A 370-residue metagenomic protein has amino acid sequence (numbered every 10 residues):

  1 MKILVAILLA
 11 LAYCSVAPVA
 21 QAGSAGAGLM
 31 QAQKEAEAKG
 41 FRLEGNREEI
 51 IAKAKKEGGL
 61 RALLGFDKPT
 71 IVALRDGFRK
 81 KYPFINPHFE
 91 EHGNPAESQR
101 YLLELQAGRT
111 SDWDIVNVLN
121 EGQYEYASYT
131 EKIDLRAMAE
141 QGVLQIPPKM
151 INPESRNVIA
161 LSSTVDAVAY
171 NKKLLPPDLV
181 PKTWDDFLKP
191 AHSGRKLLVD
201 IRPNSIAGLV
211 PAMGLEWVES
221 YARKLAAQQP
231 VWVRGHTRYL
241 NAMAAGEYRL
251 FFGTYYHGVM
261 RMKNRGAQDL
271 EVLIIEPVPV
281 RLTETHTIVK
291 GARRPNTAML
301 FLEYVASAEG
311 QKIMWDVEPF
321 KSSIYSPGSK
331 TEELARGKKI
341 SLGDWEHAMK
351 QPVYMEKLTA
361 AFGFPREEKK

Functional and structural regions predicted by a protein language model:
M1-K56, E368-K370: Short, low-complexity disordered leader/linker segments with a strong preference for bacterial N-terminal type II
G26-M30, E44-K55, G65-N86, V168: Short, polar/charged alpha-helical segment
R61-D76, H88-E104, T110-E247: Extracytoplasmic ligand-binding site segments that recognize negatively charged/polar headgroups
G122-Y126, R249-D269: A ligand-binding cleft/hinge motif common to bilobed small-molecule-binding domains
T164, A222-A226, V231-V233, T237 (+1 more regions): Periplasmic-binding protein-like
A169-L174, V210-A212, L282-T297, V305 (+1 more regions): A bilobed periplasmic-binding-protein/Venus flytrap-type ligand-binding module shared by bacterial periplasmic
H192-I201, Y304-G328: Periplasmic-binding protein-like
G328-K370: Extracellular/periplasmic bilobal clamshell ligand-binding domains
